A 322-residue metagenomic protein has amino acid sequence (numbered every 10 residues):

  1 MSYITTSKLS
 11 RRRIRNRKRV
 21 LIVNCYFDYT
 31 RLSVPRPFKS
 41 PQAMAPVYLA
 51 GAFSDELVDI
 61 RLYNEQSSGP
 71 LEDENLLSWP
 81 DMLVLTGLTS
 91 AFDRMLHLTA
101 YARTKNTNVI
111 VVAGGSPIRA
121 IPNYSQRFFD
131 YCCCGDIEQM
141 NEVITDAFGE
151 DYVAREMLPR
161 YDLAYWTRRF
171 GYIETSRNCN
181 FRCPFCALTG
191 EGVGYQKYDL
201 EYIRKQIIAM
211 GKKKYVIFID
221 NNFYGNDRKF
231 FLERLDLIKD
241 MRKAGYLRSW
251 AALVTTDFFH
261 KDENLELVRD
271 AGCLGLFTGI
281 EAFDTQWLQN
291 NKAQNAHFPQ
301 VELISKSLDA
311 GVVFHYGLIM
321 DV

Functional and structural regions predicted by a protein language model:
S2-G211, Y215-I217: Acidic, low-complexity intrinsically disordered segments
L158-H315, M320-V322: Radical SAM [4Fe-4S] cluster-binding motif and immediate context
